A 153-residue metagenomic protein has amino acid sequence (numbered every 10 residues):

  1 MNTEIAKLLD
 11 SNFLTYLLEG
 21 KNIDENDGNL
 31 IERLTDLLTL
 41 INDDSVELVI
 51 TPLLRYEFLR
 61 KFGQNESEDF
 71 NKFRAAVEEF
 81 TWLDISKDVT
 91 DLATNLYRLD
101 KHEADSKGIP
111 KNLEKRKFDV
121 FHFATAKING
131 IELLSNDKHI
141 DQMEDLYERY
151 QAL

Functional and structural regions predicted by a protein language model:
M1-A6, N26, L40, F123-L153: Acidic, PIN/NYN-like endoribonuclease modules and their adjacent C-terminal/linker elements
M1-I50, R60-R74: Short, well-structured N-terminal submotif of metal-dependent ribonuclease cores
S11, P52, Y56, R116-V120: Conserved glycosyltransferase catalytic-site signature
L14, R55-F58, I140-D141: A generic structural signal for short hydrophobic patches within well-formed alpha-helices
L53, I85-D88, K138: Short beta->alpha linker loops
N65-E68, D100-K101, Y150-L153: Short, hinge-like loop/turn segments at secondary-structure boundaries
T81-S86, R149-L153: Short acidic-hydrophobic, aromatic-tinged amphipathic segments that line or gate anion-handling sites
W82-E132: Active-site neighborhoods of divalent-metal-dependent phosphate/nucleic-acid chemistry enzymes
